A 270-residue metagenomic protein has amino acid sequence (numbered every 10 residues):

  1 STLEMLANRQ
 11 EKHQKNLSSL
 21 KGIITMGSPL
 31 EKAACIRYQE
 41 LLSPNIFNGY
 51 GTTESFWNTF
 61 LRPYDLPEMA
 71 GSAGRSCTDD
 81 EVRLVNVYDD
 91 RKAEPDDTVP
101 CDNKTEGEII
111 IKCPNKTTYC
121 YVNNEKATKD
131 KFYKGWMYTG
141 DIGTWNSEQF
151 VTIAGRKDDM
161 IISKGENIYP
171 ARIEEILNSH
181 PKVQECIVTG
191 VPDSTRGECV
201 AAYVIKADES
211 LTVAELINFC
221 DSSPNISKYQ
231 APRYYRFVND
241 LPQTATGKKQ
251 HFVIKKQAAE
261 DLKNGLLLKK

Functional and structural regions predicted by a protein language model:
A7-M69, C77, E81: Gly/Ser/Thr-rich phosphate-binding loop
S19, S43, K182-E185, N225 (+1 more regions): Glycine-centered tight turns that cap/initiate beta-strands
G27, G51, G74, D141 (+1 more regions): Active-site glycine-centered loops adjacent to acidic/histidine catalytic or metal-binding residues that shape
D65-S72, D96-T98: Short, P/G- and charge-enriched loop/turn segments at secondary-structure junctions
S76-D79, D90-D130, I168: Conserved ATP/PPi-binding loop(s) of AMP-dependent carboxylate-activating enzymes
C113, Y119-C120, D130, I142-Q230 (+2 more regions): AMP-binding/adenylate-forming catalytic core of the ANL superfamily
N225-K249, L266-K270: AMP-binding/adenylate-forming catalytic domain of the ANL superfamily
K256-K270: Acidic/polar alpha-helix N-cap and adjacent early helical turns within long charge-rich amphipathic helices/linkers
